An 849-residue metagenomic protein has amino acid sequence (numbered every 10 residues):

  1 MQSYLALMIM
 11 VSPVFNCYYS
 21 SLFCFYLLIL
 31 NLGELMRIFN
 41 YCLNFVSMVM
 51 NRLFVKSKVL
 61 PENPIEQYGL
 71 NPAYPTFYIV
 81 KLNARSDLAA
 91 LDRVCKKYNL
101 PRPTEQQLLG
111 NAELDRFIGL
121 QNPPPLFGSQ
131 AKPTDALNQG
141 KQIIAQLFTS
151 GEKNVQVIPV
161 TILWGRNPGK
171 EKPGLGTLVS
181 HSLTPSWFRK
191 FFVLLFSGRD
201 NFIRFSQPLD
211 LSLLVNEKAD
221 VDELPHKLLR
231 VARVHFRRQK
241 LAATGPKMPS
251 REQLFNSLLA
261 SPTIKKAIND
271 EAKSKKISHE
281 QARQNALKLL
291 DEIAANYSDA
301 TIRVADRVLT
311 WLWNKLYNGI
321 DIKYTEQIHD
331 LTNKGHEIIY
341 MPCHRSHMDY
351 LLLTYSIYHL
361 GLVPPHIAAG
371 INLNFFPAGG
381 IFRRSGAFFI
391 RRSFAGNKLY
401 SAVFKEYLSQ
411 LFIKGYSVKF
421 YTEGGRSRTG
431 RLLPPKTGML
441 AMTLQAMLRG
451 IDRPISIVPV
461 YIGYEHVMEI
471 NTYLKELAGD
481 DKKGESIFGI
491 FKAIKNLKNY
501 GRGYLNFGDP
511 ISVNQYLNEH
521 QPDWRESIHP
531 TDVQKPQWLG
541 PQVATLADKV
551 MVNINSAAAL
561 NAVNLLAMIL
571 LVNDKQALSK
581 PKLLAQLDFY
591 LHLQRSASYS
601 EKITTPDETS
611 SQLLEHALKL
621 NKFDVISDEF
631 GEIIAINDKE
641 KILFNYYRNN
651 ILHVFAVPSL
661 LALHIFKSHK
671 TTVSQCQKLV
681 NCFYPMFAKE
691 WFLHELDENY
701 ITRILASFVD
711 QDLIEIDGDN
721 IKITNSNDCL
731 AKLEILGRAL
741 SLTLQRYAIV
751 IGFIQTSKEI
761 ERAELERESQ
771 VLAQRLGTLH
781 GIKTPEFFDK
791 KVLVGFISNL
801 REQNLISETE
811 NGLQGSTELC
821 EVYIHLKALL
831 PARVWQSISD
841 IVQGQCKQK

Functional and structural regions predicted by a protein language model:
M1-K849: Membrane-interfacial terminal anchoring regions of lipid-handling membrane enzymes
